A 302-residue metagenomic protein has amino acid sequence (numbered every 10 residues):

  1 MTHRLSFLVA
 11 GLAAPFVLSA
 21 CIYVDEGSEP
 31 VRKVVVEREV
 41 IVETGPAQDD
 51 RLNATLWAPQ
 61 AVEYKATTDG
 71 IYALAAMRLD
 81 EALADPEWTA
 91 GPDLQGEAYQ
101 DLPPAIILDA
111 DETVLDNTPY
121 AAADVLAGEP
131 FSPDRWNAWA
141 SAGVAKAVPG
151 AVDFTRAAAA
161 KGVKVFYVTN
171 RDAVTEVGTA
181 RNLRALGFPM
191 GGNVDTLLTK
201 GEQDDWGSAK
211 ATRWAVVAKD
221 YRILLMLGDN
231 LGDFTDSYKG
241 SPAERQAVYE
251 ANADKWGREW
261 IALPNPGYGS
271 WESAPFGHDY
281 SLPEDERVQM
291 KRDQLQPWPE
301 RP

Functional and structural regions predicted by a protein language model:
M1-V9: Bacterial N-terminal signal peptides that target proteins for export
L18-A20: C-terminal motif of bacterial Sec signal peptides marking the signal peptidase cleavage site
I22-L108, G277-P302: Non-catalytic pre-domain segments flanking phosphatase-related domains
L56-T68, N137-A145, F166-D172, G201-Q203: Second-shell loop/turn segments in exported
P103-A105, V114-P149, D153, A160: Active-site neighborhood of HAD-like aspartate-dependent phosphohydrolases
A105-D109, L115-N117, K164-T169, T196-T199 (+2 more regions): Structural recognition of the beta-strand scaffold that forms the well-ordered cores of secreted hydrolase catalytic
E112, A151-L183, D229-L231: Substrate-recognition element of Asp-dependent hydrolases with the DxDx(T/V) motif
E176-P302: C-terminal cap/substrate-recognition subdomain and adjoining C-terminal extension of metal-dependent phosphatase-like
